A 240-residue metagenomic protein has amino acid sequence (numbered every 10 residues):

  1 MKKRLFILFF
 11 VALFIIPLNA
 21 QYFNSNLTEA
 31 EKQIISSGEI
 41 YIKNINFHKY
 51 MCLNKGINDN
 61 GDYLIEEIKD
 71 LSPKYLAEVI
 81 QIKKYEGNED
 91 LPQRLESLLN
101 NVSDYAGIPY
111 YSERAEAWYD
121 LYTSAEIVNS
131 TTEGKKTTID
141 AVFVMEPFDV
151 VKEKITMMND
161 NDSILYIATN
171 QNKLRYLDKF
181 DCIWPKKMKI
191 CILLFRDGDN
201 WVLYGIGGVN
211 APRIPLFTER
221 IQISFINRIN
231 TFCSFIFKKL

Functional and structural regions predicted by a protein language model:
R4-I16: Sec-dependent N-terminal signal peptides
A20-P147: Hydrophobic ligand-binding cavity/cleft-lining segments
T132-V142, N161-Y166, R175-L177: Short, hydrophobic/aromatic-rich segments at coil-to-beta transitions
K152-N159, K189-F195: Hydrophobic/aromatic beta-strand elements that line small-molecule binding cavities or substrate pockets in beta-rich
S163-I190, R196: Gly/Pro-enriched, hydrophobic low-complexity segments that function as extracytoplasmic propeptides/linkers
T169-L174, G205-P215: Short, solvent-exposed aromatic-acidic interface loops
D178-I183, V209-N227: A short acidic/glycine-rich loop-to-helix N-cap element
W184-P212: Compact beta-sheet-dominated globular domain cores
